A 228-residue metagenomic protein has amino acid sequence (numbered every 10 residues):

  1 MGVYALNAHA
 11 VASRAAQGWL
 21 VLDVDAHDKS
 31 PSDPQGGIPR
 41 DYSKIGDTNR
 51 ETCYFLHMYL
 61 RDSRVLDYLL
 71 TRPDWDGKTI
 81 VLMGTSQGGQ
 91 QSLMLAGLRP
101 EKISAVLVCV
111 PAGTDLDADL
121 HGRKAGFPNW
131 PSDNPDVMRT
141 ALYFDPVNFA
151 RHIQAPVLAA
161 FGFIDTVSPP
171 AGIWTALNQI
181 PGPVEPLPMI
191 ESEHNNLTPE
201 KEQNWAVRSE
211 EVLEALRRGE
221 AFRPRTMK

Functional and structural regions predicted by a protein language model:
L6-L60, A118-A125: Cap/lid segment of the alpha/beta-hydrolase catalytic domain
Y42-S86, I103: Gly/Ser-rich "nucleophile elbow"/oxyanion-hole loop immediately N-terminal to the catalytic nucleophile in hydrolases
G89-D136, P188, N196-P199: Hydrolase active-site cap/lid region
P135-F149: Active-site nucleophile elbow and catalytic-triad environment of alpha/beta-hydrolase enzymes
I153, A159-F161: Short beta-strand/loop motif that positions the catalytic acidic residue of the alpha/beta-hydrolase fold
A155, P169-N178: Short alpha-helix in the alpha/beta-hydrolase fold that links the catalytic acid
F163-S168, N195: Acidic catalytic loop of the alpha/beta-hydrolase fold
T175-K228: C-terminal catalytic histidine-bearing segment of alpha/beta-hydrolase fold enzymes
